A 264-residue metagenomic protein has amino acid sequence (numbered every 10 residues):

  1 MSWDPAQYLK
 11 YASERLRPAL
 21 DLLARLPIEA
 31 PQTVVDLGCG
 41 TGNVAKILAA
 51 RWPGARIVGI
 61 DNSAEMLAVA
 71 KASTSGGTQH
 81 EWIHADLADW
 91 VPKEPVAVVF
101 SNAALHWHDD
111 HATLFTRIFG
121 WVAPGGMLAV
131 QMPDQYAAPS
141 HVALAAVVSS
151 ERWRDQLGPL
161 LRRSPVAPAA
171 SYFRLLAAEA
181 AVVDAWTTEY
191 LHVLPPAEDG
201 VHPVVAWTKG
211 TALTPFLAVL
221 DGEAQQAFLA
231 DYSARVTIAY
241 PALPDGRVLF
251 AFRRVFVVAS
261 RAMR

Functional and structural regions predicted by a protein language model:
M1-V35, N43-I47, M66-V69, S73 (+1 more regions): Conserved class I S-adenosyl-L-methionine
W3, E179, D184-P244: C-terminal helical/coil "lid" or tail adjacent to the Rossmann-like core of SAM-dependent
P31, V96-A97: Local beta-strand N-terminus motif with an aromatic residue
T33-L37, T41-W90: Class I SAM-dependent methyltransferase SAM/SAH-binding core
F100: A conserved beta-strand element that flanks and buttresses the S-adenosyl-L-methionine
A103-A104: Short catalytic micro-motifs in class I SAM-dependent methyltransferases
A112, F119, A123, M127-E198: Conserved catalytic/acceptor-binding region of the Class I
A181, R254-R264: Core SAM-dependent methyltransferase catalytic element
